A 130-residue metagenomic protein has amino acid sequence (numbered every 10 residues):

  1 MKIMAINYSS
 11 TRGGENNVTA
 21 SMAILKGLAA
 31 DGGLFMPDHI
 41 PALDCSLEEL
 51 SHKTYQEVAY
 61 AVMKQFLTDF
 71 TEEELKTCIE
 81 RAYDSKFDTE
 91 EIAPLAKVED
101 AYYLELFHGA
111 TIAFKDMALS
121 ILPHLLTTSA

Functional and structural regions predicted by a protein language model:
M1-A130: PLP-dependent amino-acid enzyme catalytic core
